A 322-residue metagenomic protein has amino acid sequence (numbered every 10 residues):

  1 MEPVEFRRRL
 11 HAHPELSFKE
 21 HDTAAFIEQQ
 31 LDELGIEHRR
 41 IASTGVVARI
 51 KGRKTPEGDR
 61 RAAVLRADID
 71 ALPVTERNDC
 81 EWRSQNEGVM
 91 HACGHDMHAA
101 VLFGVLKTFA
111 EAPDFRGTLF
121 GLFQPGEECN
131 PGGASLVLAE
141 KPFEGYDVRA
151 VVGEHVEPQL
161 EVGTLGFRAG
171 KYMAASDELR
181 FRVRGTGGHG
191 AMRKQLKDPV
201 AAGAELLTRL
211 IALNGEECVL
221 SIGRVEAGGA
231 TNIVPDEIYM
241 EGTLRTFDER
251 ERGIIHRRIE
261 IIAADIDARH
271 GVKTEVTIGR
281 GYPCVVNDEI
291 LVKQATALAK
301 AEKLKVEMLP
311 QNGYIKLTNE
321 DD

Functional and structural regions predicted by a protein language model:
M1-H91, A100-F103, K107-R116: Acidic/His- and Gly-rich active-site-bordering loop/insert found across diverse amide/peptide-bond hydrolases
V4, E28, F103-K107, S135-A139 (+7 more regions): Predominant activation on well-ordered alpha-helical scaffold segments within soluble catalytic domains
R7, H11-P14, L31-H38, P73 (+6 more regions): Structural signal for hydrophobic packing residues in well-ordered secondary-structure cores of soluble enzyme domains
L10, L31, A48, L65 (+7 more regions): Divalent metal-coordination and catalytic microenvironments
T23, V101, G133-A134, Q195 (+4 more regions): Residues at alpha-helix caps and immediate loop-helix transition turns in enzyme cores, especially N- and C-cap
L72-V74, D79-M90, D96-M97, F115-R224 (+2 more regions): Histidine/acidic-residue-rich, glycine-tolerant segments that coordinate divalent metal ions
V200-D322: Metal-dependent amide/peptide-bond hydrolase catalytic core, centered on the "pita-bread" metallohydrolase fold
